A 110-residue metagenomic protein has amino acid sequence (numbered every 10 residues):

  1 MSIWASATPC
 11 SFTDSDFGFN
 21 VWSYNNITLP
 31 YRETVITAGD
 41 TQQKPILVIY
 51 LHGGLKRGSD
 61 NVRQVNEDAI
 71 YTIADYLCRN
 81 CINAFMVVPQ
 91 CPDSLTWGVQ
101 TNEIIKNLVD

Functional and structural regions predicted by a protein language model:
I3-L47: A domain-start/cap signature at the N-terminus of enzymes
V35-Q43, Y76-N80, D110: Surface-exposed acidic, glycine-flexible loop patches that form ligand/cofactor-binding and adhesion interfaces
L47, L51-I104: Active-site machinery of serine-nucleophile hydrolases
I105-V109: Hydrophobic core segments within long, regular secondary-structure runs in both alpha- and beta-rich folds
